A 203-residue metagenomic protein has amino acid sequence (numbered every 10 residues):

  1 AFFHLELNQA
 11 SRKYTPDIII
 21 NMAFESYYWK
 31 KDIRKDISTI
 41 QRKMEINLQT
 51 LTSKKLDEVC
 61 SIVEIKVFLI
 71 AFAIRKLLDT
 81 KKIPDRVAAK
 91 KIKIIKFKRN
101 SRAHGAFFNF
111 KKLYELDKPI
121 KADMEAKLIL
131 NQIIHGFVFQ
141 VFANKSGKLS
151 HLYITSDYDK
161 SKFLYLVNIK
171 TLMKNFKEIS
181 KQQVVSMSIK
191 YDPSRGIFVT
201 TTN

Functional and structural regions predicted by a protein language model:
A1-N21: N-terminal amphipathic/basic-hydrophobic helices that include classical n-h-c signal peptides and signal-anchor
N21-F68, D79-N203: Acidic, Ser/Thr/Gly/Pro-rich intrinsically disordered interaction regions
A71: Acidic-basic catalytic patches of nuclease active cores, encompassing PD-(D/E)XK and other metal-cofactor nuclease
I74, L78: Internal catalytic or translocation cores that form aromatic/hydrophobic pockets or channels for amphipathic metabolites
